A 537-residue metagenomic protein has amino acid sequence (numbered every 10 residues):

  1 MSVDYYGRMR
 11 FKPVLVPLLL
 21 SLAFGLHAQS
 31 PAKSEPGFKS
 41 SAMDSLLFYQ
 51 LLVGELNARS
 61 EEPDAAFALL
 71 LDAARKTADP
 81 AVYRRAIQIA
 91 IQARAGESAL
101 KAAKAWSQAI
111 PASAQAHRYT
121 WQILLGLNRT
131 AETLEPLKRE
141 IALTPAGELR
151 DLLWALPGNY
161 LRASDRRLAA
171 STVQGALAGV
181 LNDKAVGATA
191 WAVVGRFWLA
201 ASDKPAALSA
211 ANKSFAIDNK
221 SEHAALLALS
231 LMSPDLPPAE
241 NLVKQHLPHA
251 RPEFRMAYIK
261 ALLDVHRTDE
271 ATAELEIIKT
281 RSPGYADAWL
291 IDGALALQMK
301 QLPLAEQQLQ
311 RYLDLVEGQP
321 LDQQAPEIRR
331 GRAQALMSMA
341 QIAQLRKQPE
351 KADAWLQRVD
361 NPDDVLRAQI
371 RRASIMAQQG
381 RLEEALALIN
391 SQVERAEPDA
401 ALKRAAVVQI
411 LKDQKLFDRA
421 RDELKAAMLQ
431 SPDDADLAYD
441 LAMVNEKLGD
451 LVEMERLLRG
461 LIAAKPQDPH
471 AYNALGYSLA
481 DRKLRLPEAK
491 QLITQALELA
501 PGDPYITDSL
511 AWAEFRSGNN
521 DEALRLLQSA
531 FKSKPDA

Functional and structural regions predicted by a protein language model:
Y6-V16: Bacterial N-terminal signal peptides that target proteins for export
V16-G25: Bacterial N-terminal signal peptides
L26-A28, A32-S34: Boundary at the C-terminal end of the N-terminal hydrophobic targeting segment
P36-R59, A68-A537: Alpha-solenoid helical repeat scaffolds
P63: ATP phosphate-binding glycine-rich loop
